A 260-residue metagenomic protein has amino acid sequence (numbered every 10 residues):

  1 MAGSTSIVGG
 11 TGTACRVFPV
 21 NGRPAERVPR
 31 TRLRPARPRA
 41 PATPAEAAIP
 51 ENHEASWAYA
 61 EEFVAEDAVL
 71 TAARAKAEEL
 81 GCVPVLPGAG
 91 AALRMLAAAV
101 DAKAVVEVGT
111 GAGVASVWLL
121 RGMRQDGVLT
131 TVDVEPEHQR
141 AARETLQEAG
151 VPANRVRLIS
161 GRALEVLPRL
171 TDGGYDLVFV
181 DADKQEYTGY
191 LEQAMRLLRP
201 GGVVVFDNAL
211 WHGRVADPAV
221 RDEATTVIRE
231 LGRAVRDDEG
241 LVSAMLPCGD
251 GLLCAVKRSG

Functional and structural regions predicted by a protein language model:
G3-V17, N21-L177, K184-V205, A209-G260: A short alpha-helical cap/connector motif
